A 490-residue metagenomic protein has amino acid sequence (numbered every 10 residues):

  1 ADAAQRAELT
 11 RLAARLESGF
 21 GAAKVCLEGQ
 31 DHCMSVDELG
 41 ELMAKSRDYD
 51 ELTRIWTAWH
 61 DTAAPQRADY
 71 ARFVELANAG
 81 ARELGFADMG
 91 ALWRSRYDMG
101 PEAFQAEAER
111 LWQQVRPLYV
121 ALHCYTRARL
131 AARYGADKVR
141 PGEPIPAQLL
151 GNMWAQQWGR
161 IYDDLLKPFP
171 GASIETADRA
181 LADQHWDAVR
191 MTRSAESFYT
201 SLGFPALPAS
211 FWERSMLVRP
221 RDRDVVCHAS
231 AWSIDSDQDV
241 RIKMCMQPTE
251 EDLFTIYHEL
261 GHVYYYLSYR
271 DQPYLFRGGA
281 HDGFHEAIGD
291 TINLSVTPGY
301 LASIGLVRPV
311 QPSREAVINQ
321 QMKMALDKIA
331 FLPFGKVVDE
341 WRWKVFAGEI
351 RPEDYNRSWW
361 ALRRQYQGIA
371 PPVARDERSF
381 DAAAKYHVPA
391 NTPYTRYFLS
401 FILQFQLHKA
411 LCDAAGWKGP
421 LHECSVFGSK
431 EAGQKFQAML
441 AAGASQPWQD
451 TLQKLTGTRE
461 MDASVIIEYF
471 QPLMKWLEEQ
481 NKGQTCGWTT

Functional and structural regions predicted by a protein language model:
A1-R72, G90, K385-V388, T392-T395 (+3 more regions): N-terminal helix-rich structural modules
L9-F20, W56-W59, A63-Q66, Y70-A77 (+6 more regions): Short amphipathic alpha-helical coiled-coil/interface segments
Q30-E41, K45, A71-K243, P312-Q321: Active-site-proximal, well-structured secondary-structure segments within enzyme catalytic domains
Y49-T57, D222-T249, I256, L260-L267: Active-site scaffold of zinc-dependent metalloenzymes
I55-T62, R94, P101-Q105, G171-Q184 (+8 more regions): Glycine- and acidic
D88-A91, Q156, R160-S173, R190 (+9 more regions): C-terminal, non-catalytic "cap/extension" segments appended to globular domains
A108-L118, G279-A316: Post-HExxH zinc-binding segment in Zn-dependent metallohydrolases
D183-A206, S210-E213, K243-L267, Y274-L294 (+2 more regions): Structured ligand/cofactor/substrate-binding pocket environments in proteins
